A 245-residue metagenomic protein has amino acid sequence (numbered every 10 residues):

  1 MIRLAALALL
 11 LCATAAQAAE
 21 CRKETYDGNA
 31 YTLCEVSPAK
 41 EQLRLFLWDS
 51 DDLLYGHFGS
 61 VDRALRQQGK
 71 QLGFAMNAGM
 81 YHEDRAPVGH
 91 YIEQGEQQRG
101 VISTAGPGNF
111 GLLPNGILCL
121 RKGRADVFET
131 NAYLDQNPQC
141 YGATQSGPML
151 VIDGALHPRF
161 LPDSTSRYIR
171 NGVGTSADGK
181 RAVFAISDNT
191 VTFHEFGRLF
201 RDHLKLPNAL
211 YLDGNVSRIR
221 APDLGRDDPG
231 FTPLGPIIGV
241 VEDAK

Functional and structural regions predicted by a protein language model:
M1-A8: Sec-dependent signal peptide recognition, specifically the positively charged N-region followed immediately by
L9-Q17: Hydrophobic h-region of N-terminal signal peptides that target proteins for export in Gram-negative bacteria
Q17-N109: Zymogen propeptides
S37-K40, D84, C119-R124, I152-G154 (+3 more regions): Short acidic-glycine loop/turn motifs at beta-strand connectors
W48-D52, A132-Q136, I186-T190: Short, solvent-exposed aromatic-acidic interface loops
A86-F160: Active-site-adjacent helix-turn-beta-strand microarchitecture at beta-sheet edges that either contains or buttresses
V88-T104, R159-N171, T175-N208, S217-K245: Conserved, well-ordered active-site substructure
